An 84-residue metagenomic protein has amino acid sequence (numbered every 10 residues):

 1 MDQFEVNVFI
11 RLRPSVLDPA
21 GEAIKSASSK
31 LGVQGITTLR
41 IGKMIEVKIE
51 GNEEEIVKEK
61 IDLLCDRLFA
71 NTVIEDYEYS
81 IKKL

Functional and structural regions predicted by a protein language model:
M1-L84: Long, contiguous binding/interaction regions
